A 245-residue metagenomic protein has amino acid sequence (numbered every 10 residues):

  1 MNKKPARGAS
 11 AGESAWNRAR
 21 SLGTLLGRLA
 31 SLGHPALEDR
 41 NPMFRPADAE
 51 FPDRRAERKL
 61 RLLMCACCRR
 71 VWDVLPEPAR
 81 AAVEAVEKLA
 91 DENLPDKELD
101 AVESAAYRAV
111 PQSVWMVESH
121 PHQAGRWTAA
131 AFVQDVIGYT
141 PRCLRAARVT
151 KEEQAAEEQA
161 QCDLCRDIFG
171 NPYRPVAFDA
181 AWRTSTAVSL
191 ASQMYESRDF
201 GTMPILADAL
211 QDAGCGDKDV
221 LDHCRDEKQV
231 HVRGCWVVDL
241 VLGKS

Functional and structural regions predicted by a protein language model:
N2-S245: Structured binding/interaction patches within domain cores
